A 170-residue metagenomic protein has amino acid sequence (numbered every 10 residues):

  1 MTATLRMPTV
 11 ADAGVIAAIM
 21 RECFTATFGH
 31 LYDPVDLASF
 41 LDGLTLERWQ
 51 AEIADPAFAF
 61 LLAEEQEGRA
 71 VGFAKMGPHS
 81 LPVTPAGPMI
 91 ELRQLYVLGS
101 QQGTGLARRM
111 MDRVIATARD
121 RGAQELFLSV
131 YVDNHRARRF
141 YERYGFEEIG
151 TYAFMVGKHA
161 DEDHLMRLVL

Functional and structural regions predicted by a protein language model:
A3, M7-A13, A17-S100, M111-R113 (+4 more regions): Acetyl-CoA-dependent GNAT
L61, A86-I90, Q124-F127, Y131-R138 (+1 more regions): C-terminal "cap" of GNAT-fold acetyltransferases
L98-S100, T104, V132-D133: Active-site acidic-Proline motif in GNAT/NAT acetyltransferases
G105, R109: Short alpha-helical segment within the catalytic ATP-binding CA
